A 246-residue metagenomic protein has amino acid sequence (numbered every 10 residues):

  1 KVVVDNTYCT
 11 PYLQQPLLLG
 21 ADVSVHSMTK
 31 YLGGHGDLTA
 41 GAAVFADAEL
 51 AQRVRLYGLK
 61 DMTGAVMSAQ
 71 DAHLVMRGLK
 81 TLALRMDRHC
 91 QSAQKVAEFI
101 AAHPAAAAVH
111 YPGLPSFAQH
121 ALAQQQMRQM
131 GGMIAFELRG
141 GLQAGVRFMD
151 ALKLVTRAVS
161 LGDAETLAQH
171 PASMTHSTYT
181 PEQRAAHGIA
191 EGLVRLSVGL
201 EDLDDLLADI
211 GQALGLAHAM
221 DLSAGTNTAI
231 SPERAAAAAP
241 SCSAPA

Functional and structural regions predicted by a protein language model:
K1-A105, H110: Conserved PLP-enzyme active-site core in the AAT-like
K1-V2, D22-V23, A42, H73 (+5 more regions): Structural motif
T7-C9, L114, R139, G199-E201: Active-site beta-loop-alpha junctions enriched in small/polar residues
Y31-D37, S160-A168: FAD-binding core of FAD-dependent oxidoreductases, characterized by glycine-rich FAD pyrophosphate-binding loops
G34-H35, M67-A69, Q126-Q129, A186-A190: Short, flexible turn/loop "capping" segments at secondary-structure junctions
L74-L84, G132-R139, V194-G199: Short, well-ordered beta-strand elements within core beta-sheets of diverse protein domains
Q94-K153, R157-E165, Y179-A185, Q212: Conserved small-domain helix->loop->beta segment predominantly found in fold-type I
D150, T166-A246: PLP-dependent enzyme catalytic core of the Aspartate aminotransferase-like
